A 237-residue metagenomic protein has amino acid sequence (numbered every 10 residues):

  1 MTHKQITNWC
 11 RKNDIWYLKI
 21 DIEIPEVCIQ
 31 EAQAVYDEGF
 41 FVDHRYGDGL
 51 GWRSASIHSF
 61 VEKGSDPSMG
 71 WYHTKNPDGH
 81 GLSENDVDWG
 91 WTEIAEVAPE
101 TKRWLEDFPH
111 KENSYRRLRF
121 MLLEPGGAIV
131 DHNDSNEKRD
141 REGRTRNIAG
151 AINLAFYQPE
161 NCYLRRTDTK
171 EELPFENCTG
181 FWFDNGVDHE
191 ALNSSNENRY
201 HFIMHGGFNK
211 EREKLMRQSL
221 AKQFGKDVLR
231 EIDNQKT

Functional and structural regions predicted by a protein language model:
M1-H110: Non-heme Fe(II)/2-oxoglutarate
Q5-C10, D140-E142, N193: Short, flexible, solvent-exposed loop/turn segments with mixed acidic/basic and small polar residues
I15-K19, A149-A151, H201: Intrinsic-disorder/low-complexity, polar/charged segments enriched in Ser/Thr/Lys/Arg/Asp/Glu/Gln
E23-V27, L123-G126, Y157-P159, G207-E211: Generic structural motif
F41-R53, K111-M121, L229-T237: Short glycine-rich, low-complexity/disordered patches
A55-K63, Y72-K75, L123, Y157 (+2 more regions): Structured loops at beta-to-helix junctions and adjacent beta-edge loops in soluble globular domains
W104-F181: Catalytic core of non-heme Fe(II) oxygenases with the double-stranded beta-helix
Q158-T237: Catalytic core of Fe(II)/2-oxoglutarate
